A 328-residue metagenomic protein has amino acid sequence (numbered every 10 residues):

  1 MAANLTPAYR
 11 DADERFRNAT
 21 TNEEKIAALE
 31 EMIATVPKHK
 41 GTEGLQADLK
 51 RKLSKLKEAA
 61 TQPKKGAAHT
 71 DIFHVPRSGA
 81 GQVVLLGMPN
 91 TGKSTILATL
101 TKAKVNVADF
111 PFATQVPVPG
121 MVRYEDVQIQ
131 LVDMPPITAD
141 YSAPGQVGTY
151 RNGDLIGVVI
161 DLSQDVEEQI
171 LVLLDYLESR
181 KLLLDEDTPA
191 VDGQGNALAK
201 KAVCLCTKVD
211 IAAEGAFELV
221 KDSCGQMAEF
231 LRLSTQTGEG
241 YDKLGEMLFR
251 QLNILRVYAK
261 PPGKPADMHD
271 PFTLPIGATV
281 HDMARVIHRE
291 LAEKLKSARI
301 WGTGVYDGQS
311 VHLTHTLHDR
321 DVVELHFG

Functional and structural regions predicted by a protein language model:
A2-E167: Conserved G1/Walker A P-loop phosphate-binding module
R17-G81, L86, T91, D185-G328: C-terminal-of-GTPase-core extension/linker across diverse P-loop GTPases
I96, L173, R320: Conserved RecA-like P-loop NTPase ATPase core
T99-L100, P144-V147, L171-L174, F217-K221 (+1 more regions): Short, glycine/charged-enriched secondary-structure capping and boundary segments
I137-A139, R151-G193, V209-G215, G238: Conserved Switch II/interswitch segment of TRAFAC-class P-loop GTPases
